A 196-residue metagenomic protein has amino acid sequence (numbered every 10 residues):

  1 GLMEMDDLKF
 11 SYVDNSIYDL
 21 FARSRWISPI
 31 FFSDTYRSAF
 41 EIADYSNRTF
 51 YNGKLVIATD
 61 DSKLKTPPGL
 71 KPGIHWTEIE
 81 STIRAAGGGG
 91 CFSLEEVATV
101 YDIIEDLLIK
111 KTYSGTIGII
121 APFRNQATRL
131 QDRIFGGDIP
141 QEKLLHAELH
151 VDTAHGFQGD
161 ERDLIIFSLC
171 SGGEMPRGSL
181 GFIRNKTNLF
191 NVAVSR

Functional and structural regions predicted by a protein language model:
G1-R196: Conserved helicase motor core of SF1/SF2 NTP-dependent helicases
